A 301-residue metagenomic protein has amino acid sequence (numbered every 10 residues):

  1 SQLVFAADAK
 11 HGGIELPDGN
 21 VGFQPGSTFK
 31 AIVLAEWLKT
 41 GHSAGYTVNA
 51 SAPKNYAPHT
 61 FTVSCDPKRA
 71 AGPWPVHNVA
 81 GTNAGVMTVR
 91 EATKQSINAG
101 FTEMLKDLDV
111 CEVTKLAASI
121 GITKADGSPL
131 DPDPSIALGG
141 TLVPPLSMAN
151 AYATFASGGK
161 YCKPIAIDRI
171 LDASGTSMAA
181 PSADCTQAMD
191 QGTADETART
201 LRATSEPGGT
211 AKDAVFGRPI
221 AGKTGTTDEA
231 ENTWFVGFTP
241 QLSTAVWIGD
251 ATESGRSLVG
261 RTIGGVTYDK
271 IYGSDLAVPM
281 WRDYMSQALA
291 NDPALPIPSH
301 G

Functional and structural regions predicted by a protein language model:
S1-M87, Q95-S96, K115-A137, T141 (+2 more regions): Short pre-catalytic segments that frame enzyme active sites
Q2-F29, T47, E91, L142-G301: A penicillin-recognizing enzyme superfamily signal
E36-T40, D107, S119, T154-G158 (+1 more regions): Active-site catalytic microenvironments for nucleophilic, acid-base chemistry
H77-V79, E103-M104, L138, G222-T224: Thr-Gly-centered strand-to-loop micro-motif
M87, E91, L108, E112-K115 (+1 more regions): Generic alpha-helical secondary structure signal
V89, F101, S135, P145-M148: Short runs of predominantly hydrophobic/aromatic residues within well-ordered alpha helices that form helix-helix
N98-S119: A small/polar active-site loop signature that marks catalytic segments
